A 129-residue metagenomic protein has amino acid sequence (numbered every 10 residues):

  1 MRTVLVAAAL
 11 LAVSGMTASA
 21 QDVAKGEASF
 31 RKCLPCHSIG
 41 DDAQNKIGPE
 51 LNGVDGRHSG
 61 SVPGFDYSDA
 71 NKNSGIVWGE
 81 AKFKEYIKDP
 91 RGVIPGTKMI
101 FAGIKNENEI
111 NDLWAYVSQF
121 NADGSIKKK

Functional and structural regions predicted by a protein language model:
M1-A7: Sec-dependent signal peptide recognition, specifically the positively charged N-region followed immediately by
A9-A18: Hydrophobic h-region of N-terminal signal peptides that target proteins for export in Gram-negative bacteria
Q21-D66, K72-V77, P90-T97, F120-K129: Periplasmic/extracellular electron-transfer cofactor-ligation site, primarily the c-type cytochrome heme-c attachment
A28-R31, N108, D112: Alpha-helical macromolecular-interaction surfaces
L113-N121: Intrinsically disordered, low-complexity glycine/proline-rich and charged
